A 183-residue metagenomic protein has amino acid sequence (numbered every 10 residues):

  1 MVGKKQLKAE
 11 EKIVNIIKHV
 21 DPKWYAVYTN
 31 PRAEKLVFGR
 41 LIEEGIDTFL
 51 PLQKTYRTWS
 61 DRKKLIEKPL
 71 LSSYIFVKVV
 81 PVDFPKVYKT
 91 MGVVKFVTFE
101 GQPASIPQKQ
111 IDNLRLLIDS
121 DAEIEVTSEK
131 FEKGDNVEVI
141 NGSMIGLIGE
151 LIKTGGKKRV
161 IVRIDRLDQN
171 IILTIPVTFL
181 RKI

Functional and structural regions predicted by a protein language model:
V2-N136, I161-I183: Acidic-enriched and Gly/Ser
F131-K133, I140-L147: Short coil-to-beta-strand transition motifs
L147-K153: Short beta-strand-centered aromatic/proline hotspots
K157-R159: A generic structural signal for beta-strand entry/edge sites
